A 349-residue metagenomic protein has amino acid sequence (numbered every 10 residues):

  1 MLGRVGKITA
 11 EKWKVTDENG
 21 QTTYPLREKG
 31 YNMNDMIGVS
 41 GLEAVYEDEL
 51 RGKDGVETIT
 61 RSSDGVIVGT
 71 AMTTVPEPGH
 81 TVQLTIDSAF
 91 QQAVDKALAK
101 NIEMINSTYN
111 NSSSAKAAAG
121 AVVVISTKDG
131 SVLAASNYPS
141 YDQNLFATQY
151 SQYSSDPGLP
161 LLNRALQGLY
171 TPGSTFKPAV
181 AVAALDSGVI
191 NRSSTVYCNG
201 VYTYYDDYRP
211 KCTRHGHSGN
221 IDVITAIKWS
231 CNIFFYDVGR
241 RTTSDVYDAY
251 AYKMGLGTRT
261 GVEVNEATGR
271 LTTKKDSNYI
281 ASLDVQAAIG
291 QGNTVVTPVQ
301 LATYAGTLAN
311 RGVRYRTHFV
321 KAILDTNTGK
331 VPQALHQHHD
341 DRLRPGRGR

Functional and structural regions predicted by a protein language model:
M1-G79, A302: Small/polar-residue-rich segments within soluble enzyme cores
G6-T16, K96-Y109, S140-A147: Short regulatory "switch" loops immediately downstream of catalytic or recognition motifs within protein catalytic
K7, L50, D54, S88-F90 (+2 more regions): Residues that cap or initiate secondary-structure elements
E11-N34, E103-A117, Y208-H215, T328-K330: Intrinsically disordered, low-complexity coil segments
R61-T73, I86, A115, G120-S174 (+1 more regions): Beta-lactam-recognizing serine transpeptidase/beta-lactamase-like catalytic domain environment
I67-G120: Conserved, well-ordered alpha-helix/loop/beta-strand core segments that scaffold catalytic motifs
